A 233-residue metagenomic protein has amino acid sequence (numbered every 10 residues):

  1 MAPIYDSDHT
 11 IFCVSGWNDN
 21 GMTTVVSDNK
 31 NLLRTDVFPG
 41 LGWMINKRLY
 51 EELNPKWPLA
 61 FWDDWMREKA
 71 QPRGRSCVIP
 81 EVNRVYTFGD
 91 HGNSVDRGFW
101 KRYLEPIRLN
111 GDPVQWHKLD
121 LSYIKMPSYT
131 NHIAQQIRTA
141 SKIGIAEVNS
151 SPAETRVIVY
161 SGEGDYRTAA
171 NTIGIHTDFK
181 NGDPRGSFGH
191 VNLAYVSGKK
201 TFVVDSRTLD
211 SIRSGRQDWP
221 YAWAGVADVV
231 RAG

Functional and structural regions predicted by a protein language model:
A2-D64: Conserved catalytic core of nucleotide-sugar-dependent glycosyltransferases
P58-G233: C-terminal catalytic/acceptor-binding lobe
